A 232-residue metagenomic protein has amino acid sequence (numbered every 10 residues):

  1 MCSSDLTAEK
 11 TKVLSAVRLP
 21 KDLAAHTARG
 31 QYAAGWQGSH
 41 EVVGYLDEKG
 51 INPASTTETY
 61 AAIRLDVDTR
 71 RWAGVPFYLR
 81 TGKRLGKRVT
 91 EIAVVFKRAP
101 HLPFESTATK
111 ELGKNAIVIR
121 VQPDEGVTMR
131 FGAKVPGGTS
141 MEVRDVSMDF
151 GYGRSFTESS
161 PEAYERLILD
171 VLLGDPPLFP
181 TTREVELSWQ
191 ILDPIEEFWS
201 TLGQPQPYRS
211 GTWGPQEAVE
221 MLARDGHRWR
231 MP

Functional and structural regions predicted by a protein language model:
S4-P232: Secretory/organelle targeting and membrane-embedding segments
